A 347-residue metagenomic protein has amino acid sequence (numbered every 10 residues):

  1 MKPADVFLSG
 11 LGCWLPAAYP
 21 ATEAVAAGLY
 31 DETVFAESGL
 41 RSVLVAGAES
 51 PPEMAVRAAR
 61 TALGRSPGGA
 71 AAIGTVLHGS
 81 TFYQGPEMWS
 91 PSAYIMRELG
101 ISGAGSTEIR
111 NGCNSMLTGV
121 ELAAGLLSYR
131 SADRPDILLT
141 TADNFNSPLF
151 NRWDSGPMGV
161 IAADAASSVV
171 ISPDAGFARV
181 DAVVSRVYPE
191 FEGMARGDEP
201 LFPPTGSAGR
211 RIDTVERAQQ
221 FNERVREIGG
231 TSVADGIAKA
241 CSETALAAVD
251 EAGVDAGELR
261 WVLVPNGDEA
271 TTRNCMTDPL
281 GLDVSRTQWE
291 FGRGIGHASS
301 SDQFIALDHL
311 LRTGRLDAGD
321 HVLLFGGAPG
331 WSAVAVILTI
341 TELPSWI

Functional and structural regions predicted by a protein language model:
M1-P51, S155-D235, T339-I347: Condensing-enzyme catalytic core mediating Claisen C-C bond formation in acyl metabolism
L8, P51-G112, L117, T244 (+1 more regions): Conserved beta-ketoacyl condensing-enzyme motif
S9, R110, L138-D143, I171 (+1 more regions): Short beta-strand segments
G12-L15, D143-N144, V184-E190, P265-E269 (+1 more regions): Glycine-rich beta-alpha junction loops
A27-V34, P86-G100, T140-N146, V215-R217 (+1 more regions): Acidic-glycine-rich active-site phosphate/pyrophosphate-binding loop
A36-S42, G74-H78, R97-R110, P148-W153 (+1 more regions): Glycine/charged-rich beta-loop-alpha catalytic/anionic-binding loops adjacent to active sites
F82-Y83, M88, S102, N111-S128 (+4 more regions): Claisen-condensing/thiolase-fold acyl-transfer catalytic domains that form or cleave C-C bonds in fatty acid
S128, D133-A166: Flexible, glycine-rich active-site loops centered on histidine and acidic residues that chelate a metal or position
